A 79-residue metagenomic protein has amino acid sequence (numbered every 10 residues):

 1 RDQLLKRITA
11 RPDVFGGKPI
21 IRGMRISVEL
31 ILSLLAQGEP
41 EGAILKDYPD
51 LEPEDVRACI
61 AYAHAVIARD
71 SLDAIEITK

Functional and structural regions predicted by a protein language model:
R1-I26: N-terminal first-folded block
I26-K79: Long, charge-rich, low-complexity alpha-helical segments
